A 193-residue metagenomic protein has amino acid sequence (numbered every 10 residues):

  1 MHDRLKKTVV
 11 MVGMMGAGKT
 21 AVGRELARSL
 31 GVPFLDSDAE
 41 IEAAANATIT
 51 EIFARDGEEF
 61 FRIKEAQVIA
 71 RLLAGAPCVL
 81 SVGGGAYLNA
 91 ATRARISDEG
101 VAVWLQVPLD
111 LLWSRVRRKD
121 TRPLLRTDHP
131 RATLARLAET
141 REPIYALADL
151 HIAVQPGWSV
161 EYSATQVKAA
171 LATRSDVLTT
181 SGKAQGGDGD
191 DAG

Functional and structural regions predicted by a protein language model:
H2-R4, E25, S29, E139-G193: NTP-dependent small-molecule kinase module
M11: Hydrophobic anchor at the beta1->P-loop junction of P-loop NTPases
M14: P-loop (Walker A) phosphate-binding loop of NTP-binding proteins
K19: Conserved lysine of the Walker
V22: Hydrophobic positions on the alpha1 helix immediately C-terminal to the Walker A/P-loop
D36-S97, T121-R122, A135: ATP-dependent small-molecule kinase phosphotransfer cores that center on conserved nucleotide phosphate-binding segments
C78, A102-V103, H151-I152: Short, well-ordered beta-strand core segments
D98-P143: A glycine- and Lys/Arg-enriched "phosphate-lid" helix/loop adjacent to the NTP-binding pocket of small-molecule kinases
